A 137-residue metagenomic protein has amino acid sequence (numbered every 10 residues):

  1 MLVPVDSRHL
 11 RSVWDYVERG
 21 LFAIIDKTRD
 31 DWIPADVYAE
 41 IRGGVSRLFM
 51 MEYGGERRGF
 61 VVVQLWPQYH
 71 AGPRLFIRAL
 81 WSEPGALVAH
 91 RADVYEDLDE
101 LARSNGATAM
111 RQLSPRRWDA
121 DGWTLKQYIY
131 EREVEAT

Functional and structural regions predicted by a protein language model:
M1-L10, R111-T137: Terminal substrate-recognition subdomain of acyl/acetyltransferases
M1-W32: Short amphipathic alpha-helix that is part of the acyltransferase structural core
D36-Y38, R116-R117: Short, solvent-exposed loop/turn elements at beta->coil junctions and helix N-caps that rim active or binding pockets
V37-M50: A short helix-loop-beta-strand connector motif used in the catalytic cores of GNAT acetyltransferases and, in some
G44-V45, E56-R57, G106: Short, basic and Ser/Thr-rich N-terminal targeting/leader segments
L48-A86: Conserved donor-binding loop and adjoining core beta-sheet/short helix segment in diverse acyl/aminoacyl transferases
H70-L125: Acyl-donor binding region in acyl/amide transferases
